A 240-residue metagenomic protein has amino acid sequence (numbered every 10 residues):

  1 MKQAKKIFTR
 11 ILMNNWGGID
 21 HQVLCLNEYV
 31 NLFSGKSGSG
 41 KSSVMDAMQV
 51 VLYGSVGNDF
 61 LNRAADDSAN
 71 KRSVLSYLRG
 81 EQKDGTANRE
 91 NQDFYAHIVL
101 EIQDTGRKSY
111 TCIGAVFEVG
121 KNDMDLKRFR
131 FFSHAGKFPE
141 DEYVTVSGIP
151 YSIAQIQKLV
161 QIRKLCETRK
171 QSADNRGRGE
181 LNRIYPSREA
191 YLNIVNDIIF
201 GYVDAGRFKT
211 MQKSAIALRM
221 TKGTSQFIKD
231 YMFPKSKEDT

Functional and structural regions predicted by a protein language model:
M1-L165: Extreme N-terminal "head/tail" segments of very large remodeling/mechanoenzyme assemblies
Y151-T240: Extended, Lys/Glu-rich alpha-helical coiled-coil stalks
